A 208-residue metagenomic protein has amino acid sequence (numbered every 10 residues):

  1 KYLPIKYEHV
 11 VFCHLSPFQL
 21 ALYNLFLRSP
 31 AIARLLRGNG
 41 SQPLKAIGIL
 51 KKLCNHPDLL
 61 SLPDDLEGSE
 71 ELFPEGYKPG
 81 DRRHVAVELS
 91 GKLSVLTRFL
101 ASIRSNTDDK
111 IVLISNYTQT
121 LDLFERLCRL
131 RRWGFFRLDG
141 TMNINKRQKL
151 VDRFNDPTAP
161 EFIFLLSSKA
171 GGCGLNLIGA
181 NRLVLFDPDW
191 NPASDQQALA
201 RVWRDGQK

Functional and structural regions predicted by a protein language model:
Y2-Q19, L27, R37-I163, S167-G171: Conserved Helicase C-terminal RecA-like lobe
L3, L177-I178, Q207: Short, conserved loop/helix-junction motifs that constitute active-site signature segments in enzyme catalytic cores
A170, D189-W190: Flexible, active-site-proximal loop/turn residues at the rims of small-molecule/cofactor binding pockets and catalytic
L175-P188: A short beta-strand element within the Helicase C-terminal
N191-K208: Conserved SF2 helicase motif VI
